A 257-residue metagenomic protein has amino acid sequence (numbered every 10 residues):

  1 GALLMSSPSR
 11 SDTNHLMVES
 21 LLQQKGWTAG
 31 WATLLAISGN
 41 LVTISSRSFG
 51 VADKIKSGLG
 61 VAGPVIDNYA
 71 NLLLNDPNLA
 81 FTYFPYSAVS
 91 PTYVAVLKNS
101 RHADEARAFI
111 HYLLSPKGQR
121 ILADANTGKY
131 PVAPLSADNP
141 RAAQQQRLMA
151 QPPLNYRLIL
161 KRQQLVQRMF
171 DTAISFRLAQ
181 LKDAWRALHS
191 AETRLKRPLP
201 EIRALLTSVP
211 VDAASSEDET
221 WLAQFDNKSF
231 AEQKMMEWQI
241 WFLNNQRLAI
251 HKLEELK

Functional and structural regions predicted by a protein language model:
G1-L59: Extracytoplasmic ligand-binding site segments that recognize negatively charged/polar headgroups
S6, Y112-P134: Periplasmic-binding protein-like
S9-T13, V51, N68-N71, Y86-V89 (+1 more regions): Solvent-exposed loop/turn segments at secondary-structure junctions within structured extracellular/periplasmic domains
K56, G60-N78: A ligand-binding cleft/hinge motif common to bilobed small-molecule-binding domains
P77-A88, L97: Short beta-strand->loop
V89-E105, I121-L122: A bilobed periplasmic-binding-protein/Venus flytrap-type ligand-binding module shared by bacterial periplasmic
G128-A204: Long, aromatic- and glycine/proline-rich binding clefts that accommodate carbohydrate-like moieties
A184-K257: C-terminal non-catalytic accessory extensions
